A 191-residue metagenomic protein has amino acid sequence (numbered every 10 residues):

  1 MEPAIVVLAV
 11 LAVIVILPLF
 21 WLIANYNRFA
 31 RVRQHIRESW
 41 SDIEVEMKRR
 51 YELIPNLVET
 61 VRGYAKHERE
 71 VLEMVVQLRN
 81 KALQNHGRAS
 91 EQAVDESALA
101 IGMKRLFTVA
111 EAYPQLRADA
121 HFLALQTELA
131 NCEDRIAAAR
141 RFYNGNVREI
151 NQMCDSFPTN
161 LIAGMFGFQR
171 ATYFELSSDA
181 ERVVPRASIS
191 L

Functional and structural regions predicted by a protein language model:
M1-L191: A helix-centric hydrophobic-segment signal that preferentially recognizes long, alpha-helical stretches used
